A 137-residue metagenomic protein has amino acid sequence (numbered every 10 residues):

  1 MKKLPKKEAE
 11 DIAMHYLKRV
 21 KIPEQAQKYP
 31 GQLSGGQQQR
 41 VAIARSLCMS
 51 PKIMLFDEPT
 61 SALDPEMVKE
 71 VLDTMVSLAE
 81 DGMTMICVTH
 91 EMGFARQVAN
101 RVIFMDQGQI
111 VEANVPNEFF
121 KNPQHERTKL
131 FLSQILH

Functional and structural regions predicted by a protein language model:
K28-G31, M49, D81: Conserved signature/switch motifs of ABC ATPase nucleotide-binding domains
I43: Hydrophobic anchor residue at the start of the ABC signature
M54-D57: Catalytic Walker B motif of ABC-type/P-loop ATPase nucleotide-binding domains
K69-D81: Helical segment within the ABC ATPase nucleotide-binding domain
T89-H90: H-loop/switch region of ABC-family ATPase nucleotide-binding domains
A95-Q97: A short, surface-exposed alpha-helical micro-motif characterized by mixed small hydrophobic and charged/polar residues
